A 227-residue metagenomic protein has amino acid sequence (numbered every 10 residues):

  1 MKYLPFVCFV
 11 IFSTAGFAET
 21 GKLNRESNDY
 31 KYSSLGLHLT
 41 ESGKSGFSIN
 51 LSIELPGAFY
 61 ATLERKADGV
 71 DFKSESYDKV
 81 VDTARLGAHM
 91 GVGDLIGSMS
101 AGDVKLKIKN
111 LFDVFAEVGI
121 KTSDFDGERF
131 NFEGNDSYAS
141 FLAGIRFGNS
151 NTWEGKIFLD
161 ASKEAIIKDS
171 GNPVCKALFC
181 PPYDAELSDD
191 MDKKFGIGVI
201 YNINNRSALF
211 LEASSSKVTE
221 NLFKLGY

Functional and structural regions predicted by a protein language model:
P5, I11, G16-G36, G97-I108 (+1 more regions): Outer-membrane beta-barrel biogenesis signature
F17-K73: Short glycine/proline- and aromatic-enriched beta-strand/turn motifs that initiate or cap beta-hairpins
G21-K22, A58, M90-G97, K105-K217 (+1 more regions): Outer-membrane beta-barrel transmembrane domain signature
Y30-Y32, S42-G46, K79-T83, G134-Y138 (+2 more regions): Membrane-spanning beta-strands of outer-membrane beta-barrel proteins
F47-L51, N221-G226: A short acidic, amphipathic alpha-helical/loop segment
A61-D82, L86, M90-G91: Surface-exposed loop and membrane-interface regions of Gram-negative outer-membrane beta-barrel proteins
G69-D71, K217-E220: A short local loop/turn or secondary-structure capping micro-motif enriched for an aromatic residue
